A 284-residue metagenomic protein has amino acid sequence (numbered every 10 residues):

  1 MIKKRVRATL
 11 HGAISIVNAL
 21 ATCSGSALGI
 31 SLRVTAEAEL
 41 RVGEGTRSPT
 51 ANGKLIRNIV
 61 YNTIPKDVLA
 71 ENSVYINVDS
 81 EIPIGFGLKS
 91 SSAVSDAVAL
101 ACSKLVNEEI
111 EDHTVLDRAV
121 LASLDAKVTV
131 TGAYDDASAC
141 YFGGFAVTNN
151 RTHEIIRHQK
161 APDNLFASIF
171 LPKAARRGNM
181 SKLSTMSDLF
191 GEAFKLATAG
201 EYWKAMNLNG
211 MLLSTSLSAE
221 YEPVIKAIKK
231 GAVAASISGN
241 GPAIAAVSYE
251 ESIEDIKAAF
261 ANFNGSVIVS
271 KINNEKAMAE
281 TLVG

Functional and structural regions predicted by a protein language model:
M1-F86, A259, K271-E275, A279-G284: ATP-binding N-lobe of GHMP and related small-molecule kinases
S31, A133-Y134, I237-P242: Short Gly/Ser/Thr- and Asp/Glu-enriched loop/turn motifs at secondary-structure junctions
L40, P172, A246-E250: Short beta-strand-to-loop capping motifs
V68-S73, C102-A119, D255-F260: Phosphate-handling active-site elements
L88-D112, Y141-G143: DPxDG-like acidic metal-binding loop motif
H113-R157: Alpha/beta catalytic cores of group-transfer enzymes, especially the acyltransferase/condensing modules of polyketide
P162-A219: Acyltransferase
A199-G284: Glycine-rich, charge-dense phosphate/pyrophosphate-binding loop(s) and the adjacent flexible "lid"/catalytic subdomain
